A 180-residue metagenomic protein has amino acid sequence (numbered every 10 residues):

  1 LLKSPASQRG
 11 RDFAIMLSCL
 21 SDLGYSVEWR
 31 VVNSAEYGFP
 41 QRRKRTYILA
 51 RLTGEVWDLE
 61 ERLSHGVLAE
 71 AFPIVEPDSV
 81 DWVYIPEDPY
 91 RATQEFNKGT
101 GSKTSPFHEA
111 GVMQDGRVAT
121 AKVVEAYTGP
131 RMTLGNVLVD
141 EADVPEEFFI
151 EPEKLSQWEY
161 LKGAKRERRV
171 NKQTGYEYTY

Functional and structural regions predicted by a protein language model:
L1-Y180: Class I S-adenosyl-L-methionine
